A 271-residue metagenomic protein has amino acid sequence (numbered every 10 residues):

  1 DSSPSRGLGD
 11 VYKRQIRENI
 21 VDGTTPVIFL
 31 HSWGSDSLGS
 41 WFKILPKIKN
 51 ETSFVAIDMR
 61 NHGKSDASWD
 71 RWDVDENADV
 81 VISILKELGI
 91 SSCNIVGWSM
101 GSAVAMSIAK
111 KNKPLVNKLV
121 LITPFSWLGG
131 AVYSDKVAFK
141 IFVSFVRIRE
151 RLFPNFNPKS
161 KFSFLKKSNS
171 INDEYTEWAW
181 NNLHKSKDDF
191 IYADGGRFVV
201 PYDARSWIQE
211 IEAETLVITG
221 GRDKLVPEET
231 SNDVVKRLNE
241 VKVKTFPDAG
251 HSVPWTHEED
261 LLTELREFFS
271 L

Functional and structural regions predicted by a protein language model:
D1-Y12: Single conserved hydrophobic/aromatic residue that forms the stacking wall/gate of nucleotide- or nucleobase-binding
N19-K64: Conserved HGGG/HGGXW glycine-rich cap/lid loop of the alpha/beta-hydrolase fold
F42, V55-V96, T263: Active-site loop/oxyanion-hole signature of alpha/beta-hydrolase fold enzymes
G97-G101, A105: Gly/Ala-rich beta-loop-alpha elbow adjacent to hydrolase catalytic centers
K110, K118-R149: Flexible "cap/lid" loop of the alpha/beta hydrolase fold
G130-V132, K136, R151-Q209: Conserved alpha/beta-hydrolase catalytic His-Asp/Glu region
I211, V217-T219, D223: Short beta-strand/loop motif that positions the catalytic acidic residue of the alpha/beta-hydrolase fold
V241-L271: Catalytic active-site module of serine/aspartate enzymes centered on a nucleophile-bearing elbow/loop
